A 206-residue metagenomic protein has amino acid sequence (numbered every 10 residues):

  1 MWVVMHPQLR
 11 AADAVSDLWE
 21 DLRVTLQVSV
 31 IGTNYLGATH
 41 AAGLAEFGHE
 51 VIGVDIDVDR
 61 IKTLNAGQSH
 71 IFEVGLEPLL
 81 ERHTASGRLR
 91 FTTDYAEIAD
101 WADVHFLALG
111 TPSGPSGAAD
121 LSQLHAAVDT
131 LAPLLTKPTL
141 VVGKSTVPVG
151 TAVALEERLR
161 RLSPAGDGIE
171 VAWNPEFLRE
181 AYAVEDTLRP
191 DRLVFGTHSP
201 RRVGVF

Functional and structural regions predicted by a protein language model:
W2, V15-L26, E50, I56-D103 (+2 more regions): Conserved N-terminal Rossmann-fold NAD(P) cofactor-binding segment
T33-N34: Glycine-rich Rossmann-fold phosphate-binding loop(s) that bind the pyrophosphate of adenine dinucleotide cofactors
G37-A38: N-terminal Rossmann-fold NAD(P) dinucleotide-binding loop
A41, A45-E46: Gly/Ala-rich phosphate-binding loop of Rossmann-like dinucleotide-binding domains, activating on the conserved
L107-G110, S145, T197-H198: Glycine-rich, N-terminal phosphate-binding loop of Rossmann-like dinucleotide-binding domains
S113-L178: Rossmann-like NAD(P)(H) cofactor-binding subdomain of soluble oxidoreductases
E157-N174, R179-F206: Internal alpha-helical scaffold of NAD(P)-dependent oxidoreductase catalytic cores
